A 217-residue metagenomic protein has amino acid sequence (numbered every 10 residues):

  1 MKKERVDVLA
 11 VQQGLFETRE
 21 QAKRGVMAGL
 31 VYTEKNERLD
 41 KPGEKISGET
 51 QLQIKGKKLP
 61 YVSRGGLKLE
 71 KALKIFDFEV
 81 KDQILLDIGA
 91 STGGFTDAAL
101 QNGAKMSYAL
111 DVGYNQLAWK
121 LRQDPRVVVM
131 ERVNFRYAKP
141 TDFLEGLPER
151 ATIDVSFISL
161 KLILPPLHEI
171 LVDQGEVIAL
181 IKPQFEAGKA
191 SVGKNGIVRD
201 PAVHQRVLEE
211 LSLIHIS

Functional and structural regions predicted by a protein language model:
E4-V6, E20-E79: S4-like RNA-binding module at protein N-termini
D82-G89: Conserved class I S-adenosyl-L-methionine
T92-G103: Conserved SAM-binding loop of SAM-dependent methyltransferases across substrates and taxa, primarily the Class I
K105-Y108: Short beta-strand element of Class I
L110, Y114-L147, V155: S-adenosyl-L-methionine
L164-G175: A short glycine-rich, Lys/Arg-flanked "PGG" loop and its adjoining helix->strand segment in the class I
P183-D200: Short, glycine-/aromatic-enriched active-site segment of Class I SAM-dependent methyltransferases
I214-I216: Conserved small/polar residues in nucleotide/adenosyl-binding loops
